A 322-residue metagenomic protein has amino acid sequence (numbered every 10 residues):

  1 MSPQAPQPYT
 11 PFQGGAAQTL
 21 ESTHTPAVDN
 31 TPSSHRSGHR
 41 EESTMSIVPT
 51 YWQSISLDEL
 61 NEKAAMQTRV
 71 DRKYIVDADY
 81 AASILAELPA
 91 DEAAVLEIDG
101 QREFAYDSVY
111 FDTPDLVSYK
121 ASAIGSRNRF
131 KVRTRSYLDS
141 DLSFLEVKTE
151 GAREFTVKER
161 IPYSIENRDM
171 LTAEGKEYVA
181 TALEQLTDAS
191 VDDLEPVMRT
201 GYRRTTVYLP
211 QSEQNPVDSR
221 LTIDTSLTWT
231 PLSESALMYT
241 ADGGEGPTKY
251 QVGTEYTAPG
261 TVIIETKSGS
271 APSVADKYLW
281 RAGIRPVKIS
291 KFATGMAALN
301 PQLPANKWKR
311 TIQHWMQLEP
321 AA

Functional and structural regions predicted by a protein language model:
M1-A322: Phosphate-end processing signature that detects enzymes handling 5′-triphosphorylated RNA and polyphosphate
